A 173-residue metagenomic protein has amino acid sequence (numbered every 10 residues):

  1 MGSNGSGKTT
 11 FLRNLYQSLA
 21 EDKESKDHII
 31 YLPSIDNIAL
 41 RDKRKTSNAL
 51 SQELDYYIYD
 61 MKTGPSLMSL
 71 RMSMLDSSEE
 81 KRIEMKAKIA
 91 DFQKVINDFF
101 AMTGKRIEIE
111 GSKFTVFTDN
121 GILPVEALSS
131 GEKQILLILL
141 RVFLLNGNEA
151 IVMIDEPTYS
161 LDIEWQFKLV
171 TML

Functional and structural regions predicted by a protein language model:
M1-A20, F114-L173: Switch/communication elements of ASCE P-loop NTPase nucleotide-binding domains
T9-A127, G131: Phosphate-coordinating catalytic segments in nucleotide- and nucleic-acid-processing enzymes
